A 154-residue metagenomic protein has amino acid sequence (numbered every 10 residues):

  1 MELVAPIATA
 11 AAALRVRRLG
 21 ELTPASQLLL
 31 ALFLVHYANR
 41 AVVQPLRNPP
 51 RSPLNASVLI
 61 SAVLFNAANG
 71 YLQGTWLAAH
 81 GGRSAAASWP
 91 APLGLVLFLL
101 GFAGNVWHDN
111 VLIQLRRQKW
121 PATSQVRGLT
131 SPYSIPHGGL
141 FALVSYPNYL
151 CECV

Functional and structural regions predicted by a protein language model:
M1-H137, F141-L143, L150-V154: Membrane-anchoring alpha-helices and their flanking helix-loop junctions
